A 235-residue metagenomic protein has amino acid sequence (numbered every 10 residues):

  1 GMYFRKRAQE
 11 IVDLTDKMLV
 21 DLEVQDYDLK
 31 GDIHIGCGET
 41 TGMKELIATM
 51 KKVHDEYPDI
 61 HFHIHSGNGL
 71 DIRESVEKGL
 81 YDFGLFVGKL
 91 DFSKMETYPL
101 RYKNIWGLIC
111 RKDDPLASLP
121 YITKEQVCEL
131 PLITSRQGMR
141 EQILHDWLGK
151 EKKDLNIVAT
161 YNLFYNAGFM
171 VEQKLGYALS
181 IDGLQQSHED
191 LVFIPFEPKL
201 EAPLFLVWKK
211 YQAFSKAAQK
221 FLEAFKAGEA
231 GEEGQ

Functional and structural regions predicted by a protein language model:
G1, I35, V76-E77, V127 (+2 more regions): Hydrophobic residues within well-ordered alpha-helices
G1-K30: Alpha-helical "hinge/linker" immediately C-terminal to small N-terminal DNA-binding modules
D26, M95-L132, K216: Flexible hinge/capping segments at coil-to-helix
K30-F92, T160-Y161: Central regulatory/effector-binding core of bacterial HTH transcription factors
E45, I194-Q235: A late-sequence structural motif
N68-Y81, V87, M139-V192: Hydrophobic hinge/microswitch elements
S93-P99, K103-I105, Y165-Y211: Beta-alpha-beta core module
L116-A117, L130-E151, F214-L222: Secondary-structure junction motif
